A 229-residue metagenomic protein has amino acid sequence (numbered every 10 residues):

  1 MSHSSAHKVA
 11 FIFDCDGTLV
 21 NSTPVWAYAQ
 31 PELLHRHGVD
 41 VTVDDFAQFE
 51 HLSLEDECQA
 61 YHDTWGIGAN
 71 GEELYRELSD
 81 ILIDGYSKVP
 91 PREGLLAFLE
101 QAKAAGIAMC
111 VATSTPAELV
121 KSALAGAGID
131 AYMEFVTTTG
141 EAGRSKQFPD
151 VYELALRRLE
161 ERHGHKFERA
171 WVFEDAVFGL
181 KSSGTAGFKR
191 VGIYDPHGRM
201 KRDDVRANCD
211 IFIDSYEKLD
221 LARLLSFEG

Functional and structural regions predicted by a protein language model:
S2-V9, E100-K103, A117, K121-G229: Asp-based, Mg2+/Mn2+-dependent phosphohydrolase catalytic module
H3-A105, E118: N-terminal helical cap/lid subdomain that shapes the substrate entry/recognition surface in HAD-like hydrolases
T18, T113-T115, Y194: Conserved phosphate-coupling serine/threonine residues in phosphotransfer and NTP-handling enzymes
L19, P91, M109-A112, R144 (+1 more regions): Conserved SAM-binding loop
D40, A108, K189: Residue-level detector of anion-binding/catalytic polar loops
Y86-P90, S114, R190-G192: Short, flexible loop segments at the rims of nucleotide/cofactor-binding pockets, characterized by
